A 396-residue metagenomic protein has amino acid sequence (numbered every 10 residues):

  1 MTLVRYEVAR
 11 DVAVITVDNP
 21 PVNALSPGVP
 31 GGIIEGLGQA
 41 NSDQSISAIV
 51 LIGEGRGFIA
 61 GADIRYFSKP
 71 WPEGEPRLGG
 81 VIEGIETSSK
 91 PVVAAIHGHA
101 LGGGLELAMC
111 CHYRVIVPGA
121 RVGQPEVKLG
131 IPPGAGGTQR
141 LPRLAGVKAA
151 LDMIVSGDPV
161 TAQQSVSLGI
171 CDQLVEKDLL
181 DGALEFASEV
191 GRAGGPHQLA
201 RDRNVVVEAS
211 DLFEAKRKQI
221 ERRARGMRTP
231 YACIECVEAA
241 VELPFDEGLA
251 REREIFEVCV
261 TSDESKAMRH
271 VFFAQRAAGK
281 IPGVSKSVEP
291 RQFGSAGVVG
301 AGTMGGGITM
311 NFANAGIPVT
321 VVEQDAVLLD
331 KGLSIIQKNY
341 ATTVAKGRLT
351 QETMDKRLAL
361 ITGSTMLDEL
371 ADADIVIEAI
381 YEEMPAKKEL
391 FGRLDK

Functional and structural regions predicted by a protein language model:
M1-I52, S68-K69, G80-E83: Conserved CoA-thioester-binding segment of acyl-CoA-metabolizing enzymes
M1-V17, A60, E106-C110, K148 (+3 more regions): Amphipathic alpha-helical segments at domain termini/boundaries
N19, H97, G119, I380-Y381: Short glycine-/small-residue-rich Rossmann-like dinucleotide-binding loops
I52-G84, A100, K128-I131: Glycine- (often His-adjacent) and acidic-residue-rich active-site loop that binds/positions the CoA thioester
R56, I85-P133, G300-I308: Glycine-rich beta-to-alpha active-site loop
T138-K148: Hydrophobic, secondary-structure "cap" segments at the distal end of domains
K280-N339, T362: NAD(P)+-binding Rossmann beta1-loop-alpha1 motif at the extreme N-terminus of oxidoreductases
V327-K331, T342-K396: Rossmann-like NAD(P)-binding element
